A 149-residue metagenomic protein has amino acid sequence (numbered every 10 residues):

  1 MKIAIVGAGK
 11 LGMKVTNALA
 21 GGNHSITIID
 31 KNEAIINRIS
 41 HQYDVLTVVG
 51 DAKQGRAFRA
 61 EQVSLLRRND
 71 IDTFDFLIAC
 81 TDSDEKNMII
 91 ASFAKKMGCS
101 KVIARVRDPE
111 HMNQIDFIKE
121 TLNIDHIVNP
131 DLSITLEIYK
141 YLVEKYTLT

Functional and structural regions predicted by a protein language model:
M1-T149: Cytosolic regulatory regions of ion transport systems
